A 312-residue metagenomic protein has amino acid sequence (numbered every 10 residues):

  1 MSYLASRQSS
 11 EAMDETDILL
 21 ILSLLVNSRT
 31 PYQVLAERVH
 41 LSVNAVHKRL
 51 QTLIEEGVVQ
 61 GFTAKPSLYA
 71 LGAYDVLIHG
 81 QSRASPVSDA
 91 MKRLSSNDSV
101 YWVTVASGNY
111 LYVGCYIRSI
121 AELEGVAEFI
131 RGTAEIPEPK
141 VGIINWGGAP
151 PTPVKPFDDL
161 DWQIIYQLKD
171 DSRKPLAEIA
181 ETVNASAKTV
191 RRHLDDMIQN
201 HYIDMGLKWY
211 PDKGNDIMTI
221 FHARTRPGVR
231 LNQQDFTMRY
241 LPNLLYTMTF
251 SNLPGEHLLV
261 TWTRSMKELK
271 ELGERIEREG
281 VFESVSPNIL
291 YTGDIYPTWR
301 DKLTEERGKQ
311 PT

Functional and structural regions predicted by a protein language model:
M1-T312: A compositional/biophysical signature of low hydrophobicity enriched in polar/charged and small residues
